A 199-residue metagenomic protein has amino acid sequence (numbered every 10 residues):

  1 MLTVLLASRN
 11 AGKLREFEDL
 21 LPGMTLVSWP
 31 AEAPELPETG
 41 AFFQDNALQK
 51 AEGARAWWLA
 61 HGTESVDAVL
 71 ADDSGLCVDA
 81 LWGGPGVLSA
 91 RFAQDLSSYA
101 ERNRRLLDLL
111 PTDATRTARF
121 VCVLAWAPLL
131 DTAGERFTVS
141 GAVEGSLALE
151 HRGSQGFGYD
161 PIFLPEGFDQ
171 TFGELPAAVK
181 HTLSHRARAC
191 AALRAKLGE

Functional and structural regions predicted by a protein language model:
L2-L5, R9-E199: Anionic-ligand binding patches
